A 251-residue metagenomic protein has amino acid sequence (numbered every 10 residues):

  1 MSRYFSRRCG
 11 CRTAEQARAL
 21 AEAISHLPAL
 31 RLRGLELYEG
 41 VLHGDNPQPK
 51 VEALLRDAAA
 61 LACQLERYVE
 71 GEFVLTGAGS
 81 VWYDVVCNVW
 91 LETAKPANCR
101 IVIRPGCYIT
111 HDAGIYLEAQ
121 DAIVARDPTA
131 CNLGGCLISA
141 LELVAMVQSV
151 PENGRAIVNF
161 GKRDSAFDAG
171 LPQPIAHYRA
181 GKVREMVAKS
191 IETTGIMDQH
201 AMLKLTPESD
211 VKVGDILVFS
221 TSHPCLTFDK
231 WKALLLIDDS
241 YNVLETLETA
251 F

Functional and structural regions predicted by a protein language model:
M1-A130: Active-site loop/helix belt of alpha/beta enzymes
R31, T76, V102-R104, M146 (+3 more regions): Structured core elements
G77-S80, I138-L141, G195: A short catalytic or substrate-binding loop motif that flags glycine-/basic-rich loops and adjacent residues that bind
C107-E185: Internal helical hairpin/lid segments
E152-F251: C-terminal accessory subdomain/extension
